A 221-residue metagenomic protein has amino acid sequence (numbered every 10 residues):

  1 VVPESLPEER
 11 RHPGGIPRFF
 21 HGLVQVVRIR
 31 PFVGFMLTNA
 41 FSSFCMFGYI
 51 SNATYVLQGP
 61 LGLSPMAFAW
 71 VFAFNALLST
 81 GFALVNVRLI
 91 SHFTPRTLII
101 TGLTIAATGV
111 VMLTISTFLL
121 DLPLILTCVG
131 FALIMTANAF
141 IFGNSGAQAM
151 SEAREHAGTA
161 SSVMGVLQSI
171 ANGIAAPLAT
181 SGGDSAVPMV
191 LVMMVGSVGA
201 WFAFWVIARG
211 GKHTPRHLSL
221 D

Functional and structural regions predicted by a protein language model:
V1-E8, A203-I207: C-terminal membrane-cytosol helix-exit motif in multi-pass small-molecule transporters
E4-M36: Juxtamembrane intracellular "pre-TM" segments in multi-pass secondary transporters
R28-M46, A132-L133: Pair of pore-lining "gating" transmembrane helices in MFS-fold secondary transporters
S51-A67: Short amphipathic helix-loop junctions that connect adjacent transmembrane helices in Major Facilitator Superfamily/SLC
F82-R96, G183: Helix-to-loop junctions at the C-terminal end of transmembrane segments in multipass secondary transporters
R96, W205-D221: Intrinsic disorder in cytosolic terminal tails and internal cytosolic loops of multi-pass membrane transporters
T97-N144: C-terminal transmembrane helical hairpin of 12-TM major facilitator-type secondary transporters
G146-S185, V192-M193: A late C-terminal transmembrane helix in Major Facilitator Superfamily
